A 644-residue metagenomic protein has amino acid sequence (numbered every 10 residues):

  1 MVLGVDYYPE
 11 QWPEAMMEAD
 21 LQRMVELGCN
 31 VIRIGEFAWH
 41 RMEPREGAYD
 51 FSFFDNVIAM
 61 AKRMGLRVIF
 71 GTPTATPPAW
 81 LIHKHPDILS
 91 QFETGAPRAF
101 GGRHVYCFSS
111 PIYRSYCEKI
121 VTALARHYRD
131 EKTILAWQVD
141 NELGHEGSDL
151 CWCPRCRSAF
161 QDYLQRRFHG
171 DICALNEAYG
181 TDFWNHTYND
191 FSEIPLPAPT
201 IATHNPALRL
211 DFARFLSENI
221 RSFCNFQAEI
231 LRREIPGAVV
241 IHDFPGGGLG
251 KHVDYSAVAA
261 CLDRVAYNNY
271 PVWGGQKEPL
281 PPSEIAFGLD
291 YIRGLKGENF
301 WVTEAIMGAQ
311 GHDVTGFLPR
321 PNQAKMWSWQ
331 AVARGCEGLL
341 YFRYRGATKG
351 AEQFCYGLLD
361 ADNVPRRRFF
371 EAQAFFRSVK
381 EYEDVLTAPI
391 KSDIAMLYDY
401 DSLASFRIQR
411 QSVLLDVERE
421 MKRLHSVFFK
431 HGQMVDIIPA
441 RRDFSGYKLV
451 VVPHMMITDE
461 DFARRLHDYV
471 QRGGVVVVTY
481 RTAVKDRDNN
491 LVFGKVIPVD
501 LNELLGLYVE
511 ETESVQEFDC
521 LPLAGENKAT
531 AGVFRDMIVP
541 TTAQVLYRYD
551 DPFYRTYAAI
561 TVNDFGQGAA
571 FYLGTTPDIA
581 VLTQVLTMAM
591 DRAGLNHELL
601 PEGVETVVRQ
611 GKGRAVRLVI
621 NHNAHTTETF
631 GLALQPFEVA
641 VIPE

Functional and structural regions predicted by a protein language model:
M1, G28-N30, K62-V68, D130-L135 (+7 more regions): Short, well-ordered coil/turn segments that N-cap beta-strands
V2-E14, G35-F53, A99-E118, L143-G147 (+6 more regions): The substrate-binding groove and active-site-proximal loops of carbohydrate-active enzymes, especially glycoside
Y8-E10, G35-A38, G71-W80, L135-G144 (+4 more regions): Short, solvent-exposed turn/loop segments enriched in Gly/Ser/Thr/Pro and often Arg
Q11-E26, C117-A123, G246-V258, R320-S328 (+1 more regions): Short, acidic/polar
E18-E26, R33-P97, A125, F226-E234 (+1 more regions): Aromatic-lined substrate-binding rim segments of carbohydrate-active enzymes
D20, F53, V57, Y113-L124 (+7 more regions): Alpha-helical packing segments of well-folded alpha/beta enzyme cores
T94-R264, N268-I285: Polysaccharide-binding and catalytic clefts of secreted carbohydrate-active enzymes
F191-I194, D263, Y267-E644: Carbohydrate-binding surfaces of carbohydrate-active enzymes
